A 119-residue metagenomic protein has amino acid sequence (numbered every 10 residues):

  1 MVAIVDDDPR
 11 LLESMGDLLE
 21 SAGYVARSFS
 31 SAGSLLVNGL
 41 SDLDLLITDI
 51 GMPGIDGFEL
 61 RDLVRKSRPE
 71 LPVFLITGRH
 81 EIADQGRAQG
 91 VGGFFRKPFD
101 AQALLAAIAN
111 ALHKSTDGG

Functional and structural regions predicted by a protein language model:
P9-R27: Two-component/phosphorelay signaling modules centered on CheY-like receiver
S28-L45: Acidic, metal-coordinating helix/loop segments flanking the phosphotransfer/catalytic sites of two-component signaling
G39-D42, L63-E70, Q89: Conserved phosphotransfer cores of two-component systems
D49: Active-site residues of response regulator receiver
M52: Receiver (REC) domain active-site loop signature in two-component systems and cognate sites in sensor histidine kinases
F74-I76: Hydrophobic/aromatic residues positioned on beta-strands within the core alpha/beta folds
F99-A111, T116: C-terminal output helix
